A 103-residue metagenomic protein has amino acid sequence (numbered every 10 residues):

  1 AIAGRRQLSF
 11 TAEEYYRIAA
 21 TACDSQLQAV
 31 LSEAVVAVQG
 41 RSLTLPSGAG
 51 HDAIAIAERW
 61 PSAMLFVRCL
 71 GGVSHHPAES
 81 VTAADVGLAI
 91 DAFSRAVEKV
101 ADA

Functional and structural regions predicted by a protein language model:
A1, V67-A103: His/Asp/Glu-rich mid-to-C-terminal helical/loop segments that flank catalytic regions of hydrolases
R6-V67: Active-site-adjacent substrate-binding region of metalloamidase/peptidase-like peptide-processing proteins
